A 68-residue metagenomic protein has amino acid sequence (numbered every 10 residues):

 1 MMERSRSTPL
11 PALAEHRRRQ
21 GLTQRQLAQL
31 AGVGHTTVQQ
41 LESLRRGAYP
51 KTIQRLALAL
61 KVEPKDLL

Functional and structural regions predicted by a protein language model:
M1-R19: A short, Lys/Arg-rich alpha-helix, primarily the initiator
A12, T23, Y49-T52, E63: Residues that mark the N-terminal boundary/hinge immediately upstream of a DNA-recognition element
E15, Q26-Q29, R55: Alpha-helical residues within helix-turn-helix
G21-Q40: Short alpha-helical DNA-recognition segment
R45-L58: Short, basic-rich loop-to-helix N-cap that marks the start of a DNA-contacting helix
K61-L68: Short C-terminal boundary/hinge segments that cap the last helix of small helical domains
